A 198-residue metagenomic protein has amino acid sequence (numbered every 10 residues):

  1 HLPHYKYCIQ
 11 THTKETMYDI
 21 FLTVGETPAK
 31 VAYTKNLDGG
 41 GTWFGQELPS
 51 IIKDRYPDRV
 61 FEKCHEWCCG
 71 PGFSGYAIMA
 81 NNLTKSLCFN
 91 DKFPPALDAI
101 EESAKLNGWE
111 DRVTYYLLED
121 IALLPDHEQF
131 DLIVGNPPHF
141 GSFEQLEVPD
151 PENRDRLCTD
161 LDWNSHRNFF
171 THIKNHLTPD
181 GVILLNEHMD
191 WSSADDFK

Functional and structural regions predicted by a protein language model:
P3-D54: Class I SAM-dependent transferase core
N36-G41, W67, D162-H166: Short, conserved glycine- and acidic-residue-centered signature motifs in active-site or ligand-binding loops
L37-T42, H127, A194-F197: Conserved strand-to-helix beginnings and helix N-cap segments that scaffold or border functional pockets
W43-D126, L132-G135, F140-S142: Conserved SAM/SAH cofactor-binding pocket of Class I
E101-E102, Q145-V148, D196-F197: Short amphipathic alpha-helical segments
G135-N168: Mobile active-site "lid"/loop adjacent to the S-adenosyl-L-methionine
D162-K198: Conserved Class I SAM-dependent methyltransferase catalytic core
